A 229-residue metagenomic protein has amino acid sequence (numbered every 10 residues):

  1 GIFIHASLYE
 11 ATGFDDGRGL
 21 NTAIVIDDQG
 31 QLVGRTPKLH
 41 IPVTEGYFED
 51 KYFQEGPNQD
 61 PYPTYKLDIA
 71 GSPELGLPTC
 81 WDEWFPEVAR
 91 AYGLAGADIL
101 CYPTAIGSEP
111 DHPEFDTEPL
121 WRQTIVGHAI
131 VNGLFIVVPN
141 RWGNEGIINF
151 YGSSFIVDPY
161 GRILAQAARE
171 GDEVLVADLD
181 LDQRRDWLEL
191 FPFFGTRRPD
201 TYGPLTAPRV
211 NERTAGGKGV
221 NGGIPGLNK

Functional and structural regions predicted by a protein language model:
G1-H5, E74, C80-V174: CN hydrolase (nitrilase-like) catalytic-core segments centered on the catalytic cysteine and neighboring Lys/Glu
F3-A6, L32-G34: Short secondary-structure capping/junction motifs at helix and strand boundaries
A6-L8, N21-V25, P63-Y65, S154-I156 (+1 more regions): Short beta-strand scaffold segments in enzyme catalytic cores
A11-T124, F191: Active-site catalytic loop in hydrolytic enzyme cores
G127, F135-K229: C-terminal beta-strand edge segments of enzyme domains
